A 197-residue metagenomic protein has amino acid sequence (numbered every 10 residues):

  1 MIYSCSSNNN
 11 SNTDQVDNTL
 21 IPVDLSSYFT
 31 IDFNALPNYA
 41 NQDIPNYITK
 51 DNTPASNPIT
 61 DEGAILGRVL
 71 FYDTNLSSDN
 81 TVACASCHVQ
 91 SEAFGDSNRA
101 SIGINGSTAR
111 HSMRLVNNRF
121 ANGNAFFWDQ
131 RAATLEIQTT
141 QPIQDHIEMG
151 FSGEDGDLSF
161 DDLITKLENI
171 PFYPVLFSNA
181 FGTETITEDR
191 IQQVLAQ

Functional and structural regions predicted by a protein language model:
I2-S4: C-terminal motif of bacterial Sec signal peptides marking the signal peptidase cleavage site
S7-Q197: Periplasmic c-type cytochrome electron-transfer domains
